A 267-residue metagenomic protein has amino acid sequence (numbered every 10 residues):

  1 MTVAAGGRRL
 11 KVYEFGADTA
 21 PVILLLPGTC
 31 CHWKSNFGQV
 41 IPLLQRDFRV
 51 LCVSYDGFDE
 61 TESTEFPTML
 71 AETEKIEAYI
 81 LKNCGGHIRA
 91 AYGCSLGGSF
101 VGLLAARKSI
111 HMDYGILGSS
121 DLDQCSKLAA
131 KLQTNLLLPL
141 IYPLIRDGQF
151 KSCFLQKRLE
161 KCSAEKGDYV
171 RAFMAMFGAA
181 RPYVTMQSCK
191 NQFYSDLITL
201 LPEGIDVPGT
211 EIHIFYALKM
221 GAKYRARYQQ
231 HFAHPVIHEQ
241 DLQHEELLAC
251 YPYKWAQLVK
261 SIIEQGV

Functional and structural regions predicted by a protein language model:
R8-E62: Conserved HGGG/HGGXW glycine-rich cap/lid loop of the alpha/beta-hydrolase fold
L51-A90: Active-site loop/oxyanion-hole signature of alpha/beta-hydrolase fold enzymes
A91-G93, G118: Short beta-strand immediately N-terminal to the catalytic nucleophile in serine-hydrolase-like folds
G93-V101: Gly/Ala-rich beta-loop-alpha elbow adjacent to hydrolase catalytic centers
A106, Y114-L144: Flexible "cap/lid" loop of the alpha/beta hydrolase fold
S126-K127, D147-I205: Conserved alpha/beta-hydrolase catalytic His-Asp/Glu region
Q187-Q230: Conserved serine/cysteine hydrolase catalytic core
L242-A256: Catalytic histidine-centered segment of alpha/beta-hydrolase-like enzymes
